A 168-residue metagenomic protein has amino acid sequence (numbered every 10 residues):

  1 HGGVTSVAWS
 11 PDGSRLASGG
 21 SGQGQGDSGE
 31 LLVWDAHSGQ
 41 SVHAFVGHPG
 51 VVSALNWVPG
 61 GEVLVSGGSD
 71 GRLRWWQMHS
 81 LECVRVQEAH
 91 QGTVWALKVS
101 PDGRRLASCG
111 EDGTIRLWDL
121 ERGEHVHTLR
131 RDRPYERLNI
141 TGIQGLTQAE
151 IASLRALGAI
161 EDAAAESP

Functional and structural regions predicted by a protein language model:
H1-P168: WD40-repeat beta-propeller superdomains and closely related acidic/aromatic-rich repeat-like regions
